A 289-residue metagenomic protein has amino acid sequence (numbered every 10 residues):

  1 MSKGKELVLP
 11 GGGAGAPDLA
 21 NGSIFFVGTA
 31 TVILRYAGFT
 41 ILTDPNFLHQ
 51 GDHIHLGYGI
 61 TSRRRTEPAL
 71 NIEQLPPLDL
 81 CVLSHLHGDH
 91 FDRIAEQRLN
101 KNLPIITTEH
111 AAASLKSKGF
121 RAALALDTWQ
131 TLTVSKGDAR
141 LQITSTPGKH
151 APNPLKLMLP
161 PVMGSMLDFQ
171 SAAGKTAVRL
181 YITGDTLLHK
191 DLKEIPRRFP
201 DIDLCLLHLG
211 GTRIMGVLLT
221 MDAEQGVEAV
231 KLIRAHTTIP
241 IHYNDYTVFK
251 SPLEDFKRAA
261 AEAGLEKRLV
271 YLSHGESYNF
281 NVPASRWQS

Functional and structural regions predicted by a protein language model:
M1-R64, D255, A259-E262, H274: Zn-dependent metallo-beta-lactamase
S2-L19, Q74, T107-A177, R258-E276 (+2 more regions): Metallo-beta-lactamase
G11-G15, F39-V82, R93-R98, A151-L157 (+1 more regions): Pre-active-site segment of Zn-dependent metallo-hydrolases
S23-F26, T40-D44, L141-G148, R179-D185: Active-site-proximal beta-strand elements of phosphoester/diester hydrolases
P45-F47, L86, G148-K149, G184-T186 (+2 more regions): Active-site metal-binding loops of divalent metal-dependent hydrolases
R64, L80, P104, H110-A113 (+1 more regions): Cap/insert and terminal regions of metallo-dependent hydrolase folds
Q74-P76, H90-I105, L159-G164, D168-Y181 (+4 more regions): Mobile, glycine- and charge-enriched loop segments and immediately flanking short secondary-structure elements within
L78-D89, T238: Metallo-beta-lactamase
